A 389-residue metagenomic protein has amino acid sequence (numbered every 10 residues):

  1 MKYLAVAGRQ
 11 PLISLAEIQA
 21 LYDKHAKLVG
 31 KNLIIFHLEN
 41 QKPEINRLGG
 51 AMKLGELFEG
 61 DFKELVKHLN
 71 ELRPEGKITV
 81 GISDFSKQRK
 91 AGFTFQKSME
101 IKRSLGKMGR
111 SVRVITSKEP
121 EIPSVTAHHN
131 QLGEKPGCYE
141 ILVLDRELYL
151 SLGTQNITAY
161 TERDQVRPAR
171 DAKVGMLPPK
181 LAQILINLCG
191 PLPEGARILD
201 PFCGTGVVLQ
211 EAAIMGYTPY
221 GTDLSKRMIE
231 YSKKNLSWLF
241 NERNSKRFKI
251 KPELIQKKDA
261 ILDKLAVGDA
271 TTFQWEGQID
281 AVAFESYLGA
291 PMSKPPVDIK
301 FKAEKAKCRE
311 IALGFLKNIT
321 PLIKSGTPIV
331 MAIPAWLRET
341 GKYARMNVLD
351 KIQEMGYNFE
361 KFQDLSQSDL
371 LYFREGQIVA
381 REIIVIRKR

Functional and structural regions predicted by a protein language model:
M1-L4: Extreme N-terminal starter segment of soluble prokaryotic enzymes
V6-R9, S14-Y139: Non-catalytic nucleic-acid substrate-recognition regions in nucleic-acid-modifying enzymes
L38-Q41, D145, I384-R389: Conserved beta strand-loop-helix elements of the APE1-like EEP
R73, A91-G92, Q96-I198, R381: Class I S-adenosyl-L-methionine
P178-F273, A281: Conserved S-adenosyl-L-methionine
K226-M228, E242, R247-K249, F284-G314: Mobile active-site "lid"/loop adjacent to the S-adenosyl-L-methionine
Q278, P291, A312, P328-R389: C-terminal catalytic and target-recognition region of SAM-dependent MTase-like enzymes, primarily methyltransferases
R309-S325: A short glycine-rich, Lys/Arg-flanked "PGG" loop and its adjoining helix->strand segment in the class I
